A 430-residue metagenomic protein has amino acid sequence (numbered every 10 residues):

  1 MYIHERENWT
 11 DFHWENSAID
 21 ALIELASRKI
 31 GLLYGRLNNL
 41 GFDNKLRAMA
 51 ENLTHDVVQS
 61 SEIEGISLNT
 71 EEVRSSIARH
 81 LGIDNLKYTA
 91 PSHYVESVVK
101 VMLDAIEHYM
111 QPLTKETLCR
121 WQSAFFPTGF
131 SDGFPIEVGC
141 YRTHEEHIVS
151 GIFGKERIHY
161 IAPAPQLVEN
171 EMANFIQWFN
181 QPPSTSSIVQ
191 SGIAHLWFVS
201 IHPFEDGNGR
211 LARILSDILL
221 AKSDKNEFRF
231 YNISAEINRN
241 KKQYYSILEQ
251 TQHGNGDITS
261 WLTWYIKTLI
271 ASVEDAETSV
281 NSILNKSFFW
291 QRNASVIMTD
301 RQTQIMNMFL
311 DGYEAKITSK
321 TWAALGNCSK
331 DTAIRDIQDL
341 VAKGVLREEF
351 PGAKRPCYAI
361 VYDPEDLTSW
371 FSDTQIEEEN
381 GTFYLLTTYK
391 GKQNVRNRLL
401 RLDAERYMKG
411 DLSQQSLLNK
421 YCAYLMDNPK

Functional and structural regions predicted by a protein language model:
M1-T382, K390, Q414-K430: FIC/Doc superfamily catalytic core
L386-G410: Acidic, low-complexity, intrinsically disordered interaction modules
